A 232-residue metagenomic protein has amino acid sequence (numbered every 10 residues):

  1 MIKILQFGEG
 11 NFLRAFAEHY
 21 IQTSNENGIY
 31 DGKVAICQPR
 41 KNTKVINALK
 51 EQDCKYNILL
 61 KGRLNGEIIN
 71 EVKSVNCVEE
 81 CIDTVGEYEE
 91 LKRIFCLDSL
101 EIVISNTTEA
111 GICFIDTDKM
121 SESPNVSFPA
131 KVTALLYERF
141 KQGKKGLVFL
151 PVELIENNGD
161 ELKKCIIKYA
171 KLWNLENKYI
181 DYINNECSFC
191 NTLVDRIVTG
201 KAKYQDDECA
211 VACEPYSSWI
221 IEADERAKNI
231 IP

Functional and structural regions predicted by a protein language model:
M1-P232: Substrate/ligand-engaging "lid" and interaction regions
